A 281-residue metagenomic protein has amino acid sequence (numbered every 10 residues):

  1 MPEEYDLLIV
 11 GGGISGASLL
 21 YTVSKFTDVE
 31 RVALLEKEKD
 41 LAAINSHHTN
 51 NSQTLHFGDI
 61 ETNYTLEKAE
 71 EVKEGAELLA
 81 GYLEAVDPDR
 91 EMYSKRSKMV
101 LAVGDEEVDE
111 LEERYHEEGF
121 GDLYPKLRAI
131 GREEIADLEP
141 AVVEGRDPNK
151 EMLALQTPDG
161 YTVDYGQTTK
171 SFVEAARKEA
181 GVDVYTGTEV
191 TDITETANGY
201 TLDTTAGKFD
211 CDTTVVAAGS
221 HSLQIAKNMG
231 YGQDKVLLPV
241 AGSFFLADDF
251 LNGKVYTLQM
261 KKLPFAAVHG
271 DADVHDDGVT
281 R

Functional and structural regions predicted by a protein language model:
Y5-A33: N-terminal Rossmann-like FAD-binding beta1-loop-alpha1 element of flavoenzymes
G12, D59, V103, A218-G219: Glycine-rich, N-terminal phosphate-binding loop of Rossmann-like dinucleotide-binding domains
S15, L19, D40, H221: Conserved Rossmann-like nucleotide-cofactor binding loop
S24-H48: Glycine-rich FAD pyrophosphate-binding loop
K37, L55, E77, P88-K95 (+2 more regions): Active-site substrate-recognition segment that forms the wall of the catalytic cavity or substrate channel
S52-A141, A267-V268: Dinucleotide-binding Rossmann-like beta1-alpha1 core, especially the glycine-rich loop that anchors the ADP
S94, V103-E179, D183-Y185, I193-E195: Flavin (FAD/FMN) cofactor-binding and adjacent substrate-gating region of FAD-dependent oxidoreductase domains
D159-A247: Predominantly flavin-linked oxidoreductase catalytic cores and closely associated redox partners
